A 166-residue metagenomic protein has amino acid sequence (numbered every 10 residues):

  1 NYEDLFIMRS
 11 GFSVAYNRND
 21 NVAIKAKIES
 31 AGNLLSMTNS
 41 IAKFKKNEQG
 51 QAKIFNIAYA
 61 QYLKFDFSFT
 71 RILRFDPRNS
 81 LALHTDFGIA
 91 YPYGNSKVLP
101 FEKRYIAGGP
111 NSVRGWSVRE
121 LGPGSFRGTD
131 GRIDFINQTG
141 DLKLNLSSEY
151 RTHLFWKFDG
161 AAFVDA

Functional and structural regions predicted by a protein language model:
N1-T152, A162-F163: C-terminal outer-membrane beta-barrel translocator/porin domains of Gram-negative envelope proteins and their
L154-W156: Short loop/turn positions at the edges of beta-strands in beta-sheet-rich folds
D159: Conserved catalytic motifs of the protein kinase core domain
A166: Residues immediately flanking
